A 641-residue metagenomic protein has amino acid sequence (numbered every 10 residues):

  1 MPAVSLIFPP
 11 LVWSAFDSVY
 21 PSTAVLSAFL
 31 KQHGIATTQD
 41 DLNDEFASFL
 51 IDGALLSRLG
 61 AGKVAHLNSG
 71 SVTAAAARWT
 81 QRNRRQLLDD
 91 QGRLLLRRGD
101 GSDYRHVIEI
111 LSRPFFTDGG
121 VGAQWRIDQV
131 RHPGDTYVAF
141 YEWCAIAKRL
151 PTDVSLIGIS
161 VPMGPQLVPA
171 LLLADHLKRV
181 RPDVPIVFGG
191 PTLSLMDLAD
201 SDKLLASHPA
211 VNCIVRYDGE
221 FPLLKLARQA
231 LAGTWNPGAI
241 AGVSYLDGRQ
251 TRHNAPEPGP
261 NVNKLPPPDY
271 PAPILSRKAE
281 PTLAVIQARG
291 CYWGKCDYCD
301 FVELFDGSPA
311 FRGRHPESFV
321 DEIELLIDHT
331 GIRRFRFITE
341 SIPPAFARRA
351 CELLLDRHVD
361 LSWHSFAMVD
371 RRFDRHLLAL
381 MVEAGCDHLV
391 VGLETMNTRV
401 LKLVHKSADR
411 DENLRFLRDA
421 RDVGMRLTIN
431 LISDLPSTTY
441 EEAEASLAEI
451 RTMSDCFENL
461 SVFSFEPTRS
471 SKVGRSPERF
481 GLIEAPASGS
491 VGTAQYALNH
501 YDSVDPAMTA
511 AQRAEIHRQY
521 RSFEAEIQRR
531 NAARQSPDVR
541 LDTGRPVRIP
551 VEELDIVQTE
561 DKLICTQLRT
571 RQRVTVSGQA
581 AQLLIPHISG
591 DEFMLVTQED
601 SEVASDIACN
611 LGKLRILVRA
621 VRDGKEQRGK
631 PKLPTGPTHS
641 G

Functional and structural regions predicted by a protein language model:
P2, I7-A15, P21-S22, S155 (+4 more regions): A structural motif corresponding to the C-terminal lobe/cap of the Radical SAM core domain
I7-V12, A75-Q81, R85, D90 (+2 more regions): N-terminal pre-triad scaffold of radical SAM enzymes
F8-S22, L26-D52, P114-A255: Glycine-rich beta-alpha loop elements in corrinoid/cobalamin-binding modules across cobalamin-dependent enzymes
W13-A15, F46-A47, G164-V168, S194-M196 (+11 more regions): Flexible loop/turn segments at secondary-structure boundaries
E45-D52, L59-V154, R179, L198-S207 (+3 more regions): Conserved Radical SAM active-site core
L246-V285, D561-I564, T570, V618-G641: N-terminal [4Fe-4S]-dependent radical SAM core
N263-R426, A448: Radical SAM [4Fe-4S] cluster-binding motif and immediate context
R569-G641: Long, charge-rich, low-complexity alpha-helical segments
